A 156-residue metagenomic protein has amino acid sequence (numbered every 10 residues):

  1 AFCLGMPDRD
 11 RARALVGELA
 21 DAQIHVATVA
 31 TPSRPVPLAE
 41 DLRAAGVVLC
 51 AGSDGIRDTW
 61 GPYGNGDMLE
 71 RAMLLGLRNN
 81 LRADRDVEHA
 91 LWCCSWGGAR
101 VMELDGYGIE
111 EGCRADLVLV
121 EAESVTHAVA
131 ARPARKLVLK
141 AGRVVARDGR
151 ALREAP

Functional and structural regions predicted by a protein language model:
A1-P37, R57: Active-site core of metal-dependent hydrolases
F2, A27-A30, G52, T59 (+2 more regions): Thr-Gly-centered strand-to-loop micro-motif
G5, L74, R78, V144-V145: Active-site/binding-pocket entry motifs
R13-L15, L42, G64-D67, P133-R135: Short, glycine/charged-enriched secondary-structure capping and boundary segments
A20-Q23, E40-A122: His/Asp/Glu-enriched, well-ordered alpha-helical/loop segment that forms or immediately abuts the divalent-metal
A30-P32, I56, N80-R85, R147-R153: Short C-terminal domain-edge/linker segments immediately following a structured domain
V36, T59-Y63, A130, D148-R150: Short, charged, surface-exposed secondary-structure boundary motifs
E111-P156: C-terminal cap of metal-dependent C-N hydrolases
